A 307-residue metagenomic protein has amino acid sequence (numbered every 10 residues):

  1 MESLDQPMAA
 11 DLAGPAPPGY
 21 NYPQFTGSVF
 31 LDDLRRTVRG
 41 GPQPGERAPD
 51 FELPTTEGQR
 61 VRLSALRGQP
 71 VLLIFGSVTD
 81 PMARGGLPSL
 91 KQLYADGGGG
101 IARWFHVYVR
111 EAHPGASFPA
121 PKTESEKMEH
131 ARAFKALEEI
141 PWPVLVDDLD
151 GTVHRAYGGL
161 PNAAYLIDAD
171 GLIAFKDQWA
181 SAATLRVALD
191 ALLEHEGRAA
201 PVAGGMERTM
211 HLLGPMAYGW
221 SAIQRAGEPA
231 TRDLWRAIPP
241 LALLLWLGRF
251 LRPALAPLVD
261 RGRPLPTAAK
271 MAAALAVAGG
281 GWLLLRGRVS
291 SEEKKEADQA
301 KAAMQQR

Functional and structural regions predicted by a protein language model:
M1-G68, W179-R307: Non-globular targeting/processing and membrane-anchoring segments
V61-K91, R103-Y108: Short active-site neighborhood of thiol/selenol oxidoreductases, capturing the structured segment around
V78, R110-P114, L172-I173: A short, flexible beta-alpha/helix-coil linker loop
R84-G86, S117-A120, Q178: Short, solvent-exposed loop/turn segments at secondary-structure boundaries
Y94-G98: Membrane-embedded segments
G99-V146: Conserved segment of the thioredoxin-like fold in thiol-based oxidoreductases
E138-I140, V146-A188: Thiol/disulfide oxidoreductase modules built on the thioredoxin-like
